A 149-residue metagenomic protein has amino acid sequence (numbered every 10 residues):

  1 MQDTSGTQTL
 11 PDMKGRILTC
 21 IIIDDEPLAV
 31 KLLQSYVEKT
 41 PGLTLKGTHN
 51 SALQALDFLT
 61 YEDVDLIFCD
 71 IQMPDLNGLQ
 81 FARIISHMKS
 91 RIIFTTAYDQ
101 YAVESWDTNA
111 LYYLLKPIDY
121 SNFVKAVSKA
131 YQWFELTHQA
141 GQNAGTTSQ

Functional and structural regions predicted by a protein language model:
M1-T19: Non-catalytic signal-transmission and effector/linker regions of two-component phosphorelay proteins
K14, E26-G47: Two-component/phosphorelay signaling modules centered on CheY-like receiver
R16-I17, T48-A52: A structural preference for long, well-packed, hydrophobic secondary-structure segments
L18, L43-T44, S90: A structural micro-motif
I23-D24, H49, I67: Conserved sequence signature across two-component system core domains
L28, L53-N143: CheY-like receiver
T147-Q149: C-terminal output/effector regions of signal-responsive regulators
